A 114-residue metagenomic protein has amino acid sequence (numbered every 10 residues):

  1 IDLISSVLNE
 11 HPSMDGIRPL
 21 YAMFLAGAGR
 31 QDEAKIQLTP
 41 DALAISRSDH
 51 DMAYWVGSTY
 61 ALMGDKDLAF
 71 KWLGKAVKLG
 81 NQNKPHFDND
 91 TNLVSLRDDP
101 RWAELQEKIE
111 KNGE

Functional and structural regions predicted by a protein language model:
I1-E114: Alpha-helical protein-protein interaction modules
